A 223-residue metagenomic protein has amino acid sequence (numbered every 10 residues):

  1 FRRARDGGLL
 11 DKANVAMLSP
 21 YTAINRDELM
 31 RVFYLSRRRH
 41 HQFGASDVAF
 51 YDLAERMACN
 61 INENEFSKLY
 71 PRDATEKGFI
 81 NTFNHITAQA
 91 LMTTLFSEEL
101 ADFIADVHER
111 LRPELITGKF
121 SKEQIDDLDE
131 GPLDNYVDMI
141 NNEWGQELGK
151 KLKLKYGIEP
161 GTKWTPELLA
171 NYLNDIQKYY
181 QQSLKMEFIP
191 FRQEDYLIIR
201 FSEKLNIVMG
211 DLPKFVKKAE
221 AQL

Functional and structural regions predicted by a protein language model:
F1-F103, L111-L223: Intrinsically disordered, low-complexity, mixed-charge
